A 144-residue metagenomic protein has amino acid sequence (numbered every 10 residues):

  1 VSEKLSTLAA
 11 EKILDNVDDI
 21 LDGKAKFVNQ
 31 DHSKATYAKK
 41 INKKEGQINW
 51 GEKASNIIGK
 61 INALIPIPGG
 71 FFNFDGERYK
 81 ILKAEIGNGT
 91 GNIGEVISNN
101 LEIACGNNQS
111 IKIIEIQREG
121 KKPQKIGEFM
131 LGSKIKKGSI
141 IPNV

Functional and structural regions predicted by a protein language model:
V1-G87: Active-site-proximal loop/hinge segments within enzyme catalytic domains
G51-V144: An anion-binding loop in the catalytic cleft
